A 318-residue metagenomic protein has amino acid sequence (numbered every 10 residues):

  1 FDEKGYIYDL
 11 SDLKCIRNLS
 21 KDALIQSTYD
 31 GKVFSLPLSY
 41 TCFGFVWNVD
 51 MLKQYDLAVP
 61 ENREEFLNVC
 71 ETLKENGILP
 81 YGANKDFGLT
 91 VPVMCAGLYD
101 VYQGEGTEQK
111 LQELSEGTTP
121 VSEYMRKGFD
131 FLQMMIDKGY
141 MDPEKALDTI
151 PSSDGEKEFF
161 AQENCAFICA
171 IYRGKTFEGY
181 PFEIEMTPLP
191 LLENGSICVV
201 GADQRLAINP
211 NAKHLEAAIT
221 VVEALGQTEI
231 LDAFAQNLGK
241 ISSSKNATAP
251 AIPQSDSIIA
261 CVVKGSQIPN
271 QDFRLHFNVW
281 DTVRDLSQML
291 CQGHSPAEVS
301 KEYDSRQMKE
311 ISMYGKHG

Functional and structural regions predicted by a protein language model:
F1-D2, A170-E183: A ligand-binding cleft/hinge motif common to bilobed small-molecule-binding domains
F1-F43, A58, L67, T187: Hinge/lid segment of periplasmic solute-binding proteins
D9-L19, V101-K127, L191-V199: Short, solvent-exposed loop/beta-turn-alpha elements that line the ligand-binding surface or hinge of extracytoplasmic
K32-V33, Y55, E178-K240: Extracytoplasmic/periplasmic substrate-recognition and gating elements
F34-L36, F43, L67-G117: Extracytoplasmic/periplasmic solute-binding protein
L52, N68-N76, P151-I168, Q292: Short helices/loops that flank or line small-molecule/ion binding pockets
T72, L114-A146: Glycine-centered hinge/linker elements that transmit conformational signals in sensory and ligand-binding systems
I184-T187, A235-M289, S312-G318: Long, aromatic- and glycine/proline-rich binding clefts that accommodate carbohydrate-like moieties
